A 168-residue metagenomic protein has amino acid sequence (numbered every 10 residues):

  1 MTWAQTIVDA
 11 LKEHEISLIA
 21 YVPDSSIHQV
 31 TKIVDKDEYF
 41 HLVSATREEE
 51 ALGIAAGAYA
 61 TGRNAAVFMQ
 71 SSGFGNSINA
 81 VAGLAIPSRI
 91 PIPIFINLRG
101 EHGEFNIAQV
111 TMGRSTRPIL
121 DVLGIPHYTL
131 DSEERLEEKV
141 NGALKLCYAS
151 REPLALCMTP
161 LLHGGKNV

Functional and structural regions predicted by a protein language model:
M1-V168: Thiamine diphosphate
